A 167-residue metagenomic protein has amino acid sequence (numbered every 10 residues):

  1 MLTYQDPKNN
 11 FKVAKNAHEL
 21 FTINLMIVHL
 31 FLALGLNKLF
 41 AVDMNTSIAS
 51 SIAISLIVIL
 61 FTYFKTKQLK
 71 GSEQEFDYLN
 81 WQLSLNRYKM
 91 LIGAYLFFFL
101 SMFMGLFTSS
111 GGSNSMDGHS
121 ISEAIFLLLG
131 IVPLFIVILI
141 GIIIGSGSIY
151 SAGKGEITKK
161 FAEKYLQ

Functional and structural regions predicted by a protein language model:
L2-Q167: Alpha-helical membrane insertion/targeting regions
